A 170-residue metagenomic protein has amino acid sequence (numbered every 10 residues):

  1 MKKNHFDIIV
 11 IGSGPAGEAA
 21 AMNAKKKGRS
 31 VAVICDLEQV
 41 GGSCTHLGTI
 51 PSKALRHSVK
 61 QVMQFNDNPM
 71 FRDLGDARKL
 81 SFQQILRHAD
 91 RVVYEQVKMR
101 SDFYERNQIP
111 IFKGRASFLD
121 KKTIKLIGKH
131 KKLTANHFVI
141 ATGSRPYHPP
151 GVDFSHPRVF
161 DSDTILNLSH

Functional and structural regions predicted by a protein language model:
K2-G14: Beta1/beta-strand and adjacent pyrophosphate-binding region of the FAD-binding site in flavoprotein oxidoreductases
K3-F6, M22-R29, C35-H170: Glycine-rich flavin
I11, I34-C35: The conserved SAM/SAH-binding core of class I Rossmann-like methyltransferase domains, concentrating on the hydrophobic
G17-E18: N-terminal Rossmann-fold NAD(P) dinucleotide-binding loop
